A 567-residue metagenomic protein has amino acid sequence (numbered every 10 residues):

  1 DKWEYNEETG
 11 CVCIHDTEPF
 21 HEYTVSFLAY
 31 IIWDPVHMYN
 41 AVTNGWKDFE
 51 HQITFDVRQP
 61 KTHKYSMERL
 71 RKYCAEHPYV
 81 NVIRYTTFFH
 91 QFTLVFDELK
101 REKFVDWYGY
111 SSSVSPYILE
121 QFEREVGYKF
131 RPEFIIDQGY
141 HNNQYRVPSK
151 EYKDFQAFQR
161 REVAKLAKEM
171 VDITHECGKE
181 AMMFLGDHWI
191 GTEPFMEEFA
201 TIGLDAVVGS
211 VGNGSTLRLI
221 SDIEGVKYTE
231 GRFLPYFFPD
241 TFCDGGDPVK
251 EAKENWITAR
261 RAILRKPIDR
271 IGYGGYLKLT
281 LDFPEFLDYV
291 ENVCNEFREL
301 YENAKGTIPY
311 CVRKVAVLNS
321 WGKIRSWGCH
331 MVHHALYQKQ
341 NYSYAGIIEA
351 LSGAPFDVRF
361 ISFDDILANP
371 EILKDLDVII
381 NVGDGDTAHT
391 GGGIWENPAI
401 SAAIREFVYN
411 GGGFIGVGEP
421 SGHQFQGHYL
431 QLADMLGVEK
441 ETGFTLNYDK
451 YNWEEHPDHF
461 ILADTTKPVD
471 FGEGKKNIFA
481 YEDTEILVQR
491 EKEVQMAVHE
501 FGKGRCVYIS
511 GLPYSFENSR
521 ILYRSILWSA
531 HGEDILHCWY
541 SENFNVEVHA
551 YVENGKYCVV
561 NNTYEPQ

Functional and structural regions predicted by a protein language model:
D1-T201, L219, K305: Polysaccharide-binding and catalytic clefts of secreted carbohydrate-active enzymes
L70-R71, N81-F88, F92-V95, Y145-R146 (+9 more regions): Hydrophobic targeting/anchoring helices
T93, T192-E193, L217, D240-T241 (+4 more regions): Extracytoplasmic/secreted cell-surface and envelope-processing proteins
L94-D97, F104, K278-K314, S352 (+5 more regions): Extracellular ligand-binding/catalytic regions of CAZymes and related secreted enzymes and adhesion modules
G178-K179, K227, N410-G413, G504: A short helix->loop->beta-strand "cap" motif at the edges of active sites that frequently abuts
M183-T192, I348-I372: A short, well-structured beta->alpha microelement
E371-I379: Short acidic/histidine-rich motifs immediately flanking catalytic phosphotransfer sites in two-component signaling
G391-K467: A glycine-rich, often tryptophan-bearing local segment used as a flexible ligand/cofactor-contacting loop or short
